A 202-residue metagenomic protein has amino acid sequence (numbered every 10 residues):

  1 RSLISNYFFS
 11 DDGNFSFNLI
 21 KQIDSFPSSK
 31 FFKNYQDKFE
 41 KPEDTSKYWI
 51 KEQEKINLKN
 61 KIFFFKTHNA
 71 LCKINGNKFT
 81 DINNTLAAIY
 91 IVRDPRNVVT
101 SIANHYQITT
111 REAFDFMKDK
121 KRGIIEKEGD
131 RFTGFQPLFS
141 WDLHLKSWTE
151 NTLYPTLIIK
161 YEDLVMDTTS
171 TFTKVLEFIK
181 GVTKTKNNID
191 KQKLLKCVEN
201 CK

Functional and structural regions predicted by a protein language model:
R1-I159, T185: PAPS-dependent sulfotransferase catalytic domain
F9-S10, T171-T185: Non-catalytic, well-ordered alpha-helical segments in soluble enzyme domains
W148, D167-T168, C201: Surface-exposed loop/turn and secondary-structure junction residues enriched for glycine/proline
T152-F178: Phosphate-binding beta-loop-alpha motif at adenosine-nucleotide cofactor sites
K186-D190: Short, charged, surface-exposed loops that flank catalytic or proteolytic processing sites
Q192-K202: PAPS-dependent sulfotransferase catalytic core
